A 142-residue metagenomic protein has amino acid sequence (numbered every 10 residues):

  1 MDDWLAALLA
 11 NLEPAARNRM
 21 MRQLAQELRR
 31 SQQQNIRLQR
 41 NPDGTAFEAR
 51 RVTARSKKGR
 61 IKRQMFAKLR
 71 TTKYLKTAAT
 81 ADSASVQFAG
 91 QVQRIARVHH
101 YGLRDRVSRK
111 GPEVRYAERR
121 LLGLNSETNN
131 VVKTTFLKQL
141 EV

Functional and structural regions predicted by a protein language model:
M1-V142: Short, Lys/Arg-rich flexible segments
